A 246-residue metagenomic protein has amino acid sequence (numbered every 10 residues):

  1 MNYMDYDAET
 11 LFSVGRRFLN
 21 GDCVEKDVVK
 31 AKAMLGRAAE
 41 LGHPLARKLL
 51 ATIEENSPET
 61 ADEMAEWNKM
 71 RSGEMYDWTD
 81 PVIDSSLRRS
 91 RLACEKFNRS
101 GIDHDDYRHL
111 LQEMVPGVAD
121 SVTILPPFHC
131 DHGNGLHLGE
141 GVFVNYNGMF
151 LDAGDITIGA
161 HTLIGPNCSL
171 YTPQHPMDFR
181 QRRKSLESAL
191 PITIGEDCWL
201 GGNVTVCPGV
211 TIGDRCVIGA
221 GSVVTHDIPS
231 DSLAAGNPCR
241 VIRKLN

Functional and structural regions predicted by a protein language model:
M4, D22-K26, E40: Short coil/turn and helix-start
D5, F12, K32-A33, K48: TPR/TPR-like alpha-solenoid signature
T10-N20, T52-E54: Hydrophobic face of amphipathic alpha-helices that form TPR/SEL1-like repeat modules and related alpha-solenoid
A31, G36-A38, S57-S121, C239-R243: Terminal amphipathic alpha-helical/low-complexity segments used for targeting or macromolecular assembly
P44-E59, G236: TPR/TPR-like alpha-solenoid helical repeat scaffolds
F128-G139, F143-I212, S232, N237-N246: Flexible, glycine/small-residue-enriched loop-and-beta-strand segment within the central core of proteins
